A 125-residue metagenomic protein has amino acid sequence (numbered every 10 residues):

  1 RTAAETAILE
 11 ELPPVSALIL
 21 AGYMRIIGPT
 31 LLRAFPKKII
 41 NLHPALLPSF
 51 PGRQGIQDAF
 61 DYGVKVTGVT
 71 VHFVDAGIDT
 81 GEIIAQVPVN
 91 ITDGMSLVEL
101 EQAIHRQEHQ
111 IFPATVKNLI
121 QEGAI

Functional and structural regions predicted by a protein language model:
R1-I125: One-carbon transfer enzymes
